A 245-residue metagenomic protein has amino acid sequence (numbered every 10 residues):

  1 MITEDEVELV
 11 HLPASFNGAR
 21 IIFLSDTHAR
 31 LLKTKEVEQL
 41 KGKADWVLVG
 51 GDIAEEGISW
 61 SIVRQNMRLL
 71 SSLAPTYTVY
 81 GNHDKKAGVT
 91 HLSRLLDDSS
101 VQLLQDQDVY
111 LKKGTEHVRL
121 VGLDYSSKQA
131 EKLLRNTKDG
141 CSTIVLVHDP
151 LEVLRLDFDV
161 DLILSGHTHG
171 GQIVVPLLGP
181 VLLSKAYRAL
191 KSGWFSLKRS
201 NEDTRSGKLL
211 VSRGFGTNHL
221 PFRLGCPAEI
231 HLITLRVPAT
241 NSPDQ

Functional and structural regions predicted by a protein language model:
M1-I2, D45, T240-D244: Non-catalytic terminal accessory segments
M1-S15: N-terminal membrane-anchoring alpha-helices
E4-E6, D108, L120, I144 (+2 more regions): Conserved hydrophobic/aromatic beta-strand scaffold that supports enzyme active sites
S15-L104, Y110: Membrane-embedded segments
F16-H28, H117-S126, I144-H148, G207-R213: Active-site-proximal beta-strand elements of phosphoester/diester hydrolases
H28-L32, A54-I58, N82-T90, Y110-K112 (+5 more regions): Active-site environment of divalent metal-dependent phosphoester hydrolases
S93-Q107, K113-V147, L151-F158, L220-R223: Binuclear metal-dependent hydrolase catalytic cores centered on His/Asp/Glu-rich metal-binding motifs
P150-T234, A239-N241: Conserved beta-sheet core of the metallophosphoesterase superfamily
